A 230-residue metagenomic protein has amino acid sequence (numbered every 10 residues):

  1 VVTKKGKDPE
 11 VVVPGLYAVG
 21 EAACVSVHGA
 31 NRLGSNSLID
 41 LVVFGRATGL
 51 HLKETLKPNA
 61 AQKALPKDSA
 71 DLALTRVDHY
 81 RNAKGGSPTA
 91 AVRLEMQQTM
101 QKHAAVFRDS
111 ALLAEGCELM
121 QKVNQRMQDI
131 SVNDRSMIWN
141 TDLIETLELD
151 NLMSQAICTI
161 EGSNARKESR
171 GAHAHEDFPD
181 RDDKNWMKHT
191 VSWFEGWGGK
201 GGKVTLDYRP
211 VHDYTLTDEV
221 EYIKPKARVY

Functional and structural regions predicted by a protein language model:
V1-A18, A22-Y230: Glycine- and aromatic-enriched mobile tails/lids
